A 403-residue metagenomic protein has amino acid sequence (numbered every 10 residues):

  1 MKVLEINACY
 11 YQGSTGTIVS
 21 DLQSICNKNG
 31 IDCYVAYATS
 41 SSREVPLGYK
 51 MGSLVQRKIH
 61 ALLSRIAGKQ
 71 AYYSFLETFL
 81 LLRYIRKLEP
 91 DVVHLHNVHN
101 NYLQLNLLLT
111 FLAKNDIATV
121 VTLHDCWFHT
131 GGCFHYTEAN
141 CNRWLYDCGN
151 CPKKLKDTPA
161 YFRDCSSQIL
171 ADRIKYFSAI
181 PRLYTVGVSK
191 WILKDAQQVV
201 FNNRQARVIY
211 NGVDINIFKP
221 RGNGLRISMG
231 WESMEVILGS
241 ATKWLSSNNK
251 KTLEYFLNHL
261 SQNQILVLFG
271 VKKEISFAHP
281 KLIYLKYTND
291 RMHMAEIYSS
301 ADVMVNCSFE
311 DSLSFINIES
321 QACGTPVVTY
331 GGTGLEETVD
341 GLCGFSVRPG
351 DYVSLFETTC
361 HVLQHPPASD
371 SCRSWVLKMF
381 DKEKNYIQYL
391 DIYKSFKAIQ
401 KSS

Functional and structural regions predicted by a protein language model:
T130-F134, A160-Q205, V213, K273: A short, active-site helix/loop in glycosyltransferases that binds the activated sugar's phosphate group
K194-Q197, V213-S228, S261, F277 (+1 more regions): Acidic anion/phosphate-binding donor-loop and adjacent secondary structure in glycosyltransferase catalytic cores
L225-N248: Conserved donor-binding/catalytic core segment of Leloir-type glycosyltransferases
E296-A301: Short alpha-helical donor nucleotide-sugar binding micro-motif in glycosyltransferases
F309: Aromatic "clamp/platform" in nucleotide-sugar-dependent glycosyltransferases that forms part of the donor/acceptor
P326-T329: Short hydrophobic beta-strand element within catalytic cores of glycosyltransferases and related nucleotide-activated
G332-S346: Short acidic/histidine- and often glycine-rich active-site loop of Leloir-type glycosyltransferases that engages
P367-D391, S395: A short, well-ordered alpha-helix in the C-terminal region of glycosyltransferases
